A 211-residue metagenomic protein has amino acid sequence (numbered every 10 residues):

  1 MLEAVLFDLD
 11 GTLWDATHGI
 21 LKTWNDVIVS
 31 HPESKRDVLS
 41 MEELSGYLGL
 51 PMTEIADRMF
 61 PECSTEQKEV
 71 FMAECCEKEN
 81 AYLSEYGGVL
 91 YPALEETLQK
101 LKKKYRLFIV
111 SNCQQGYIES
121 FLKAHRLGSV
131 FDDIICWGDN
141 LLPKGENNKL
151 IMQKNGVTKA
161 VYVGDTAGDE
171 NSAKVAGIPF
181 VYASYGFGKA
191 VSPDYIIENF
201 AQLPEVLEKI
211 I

Functional and structural regions predicted by a protein language model:
M1-E3, Q115, E119-I211: Asp-based, Mg2+/Mn2+-dependent phosphohydrolase catalytic module
L2-L9, L13-P92: N-terminal helical cap/lid subdomain that shapes the substrate entry/recognition surface in HAD-like hydrolases
T12, S111-C113: Conserved phosphate-coupling serine/threonine residues in phosphotransfer and NTP-handling enzymes
K22-D26, E54-R58, E74, E96 (+4 more regions): Alpha-helical elements of Rossmann-like donor-binding domains used by nucleotide-donor carbohydrate transfer enzymes
H31, K104-Y105, A176: Helix C-cap/helix->beta junction micro-motif
A81-I109, E119, G145: Short, acidic loop-to-helix structural element flanking the phosphoryl-transfer center in phosphate-processing enzymes
